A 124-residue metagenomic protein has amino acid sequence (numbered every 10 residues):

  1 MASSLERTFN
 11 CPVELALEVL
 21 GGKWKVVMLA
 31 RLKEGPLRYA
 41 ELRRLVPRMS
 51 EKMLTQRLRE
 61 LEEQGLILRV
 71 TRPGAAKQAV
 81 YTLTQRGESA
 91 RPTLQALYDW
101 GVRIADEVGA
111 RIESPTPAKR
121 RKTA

Functional and structural regions predicted by a protein language model:
M1-T8, E63, L68, T82-A124: C-terminal regulatory/oligomerization modules of transcriptional regulators
R7-M53, P73-T82, R111: N-terminal helix-turn-helix DNA-binding core of bacterial DNA-binding proteins
L15-E18, R57, R86, P115: Aromatic-residue detector
R43, R57, L68-V70: Short amphipathic alpha-helical interaction elements located at domain edges and within/adjacent to intrinsically
L54, L58-L61: Basic amphipathic alpha-helical segments that dock to polyanions
